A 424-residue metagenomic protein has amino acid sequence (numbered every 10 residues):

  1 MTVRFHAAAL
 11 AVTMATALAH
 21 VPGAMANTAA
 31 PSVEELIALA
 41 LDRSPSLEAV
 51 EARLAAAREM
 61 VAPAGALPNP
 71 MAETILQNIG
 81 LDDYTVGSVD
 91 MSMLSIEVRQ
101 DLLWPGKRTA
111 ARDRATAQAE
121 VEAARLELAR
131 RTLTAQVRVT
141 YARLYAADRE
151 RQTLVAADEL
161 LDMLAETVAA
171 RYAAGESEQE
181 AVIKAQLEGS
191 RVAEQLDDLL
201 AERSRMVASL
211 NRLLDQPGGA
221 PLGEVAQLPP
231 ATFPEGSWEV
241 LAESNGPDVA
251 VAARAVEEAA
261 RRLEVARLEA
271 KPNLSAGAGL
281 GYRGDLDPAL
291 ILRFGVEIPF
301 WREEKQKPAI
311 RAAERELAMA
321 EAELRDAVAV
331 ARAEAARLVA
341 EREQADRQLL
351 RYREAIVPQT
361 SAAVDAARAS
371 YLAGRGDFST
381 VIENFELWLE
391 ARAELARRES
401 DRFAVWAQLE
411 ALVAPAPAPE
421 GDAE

Functional and structural regions predicted by a protein language model:
T2, P31, A129-S244, L338-E341 (+2 more regions): Periplasmic alpha-helical coiled-coil/stalk elements that build and connect Gram-negative outer-membrane
A9-H20: Bacterial N-terminal signal peptides
G23-L76, D101-L102, A110, T116 (+9 more regions): Bacterial Sec-pathway N-terminal export signals of envelope proteins
M25-A30, R392-E424: Acidic, low-complexity, intrinsically disordered peripheral segments
A38-E48, A55-P70, T85-S88, I96-D113 (+8 more regions): A glycine-/polar-enriched beta->alpha junction
A49-V61, A129, L133-L154, M163-A170 (+4 more regions): Amphipathic alpha-helical coiled-coil segments
A72-N78, A276-Y282: Transmembrane beta-barrel strands of outer-membrane/channel proteins
S92-V98, W238, L274, A278 (+1 more regions): Hydrophobic, lipid-facing positions within transmembrane beta-strands of outer-membrane proteins
